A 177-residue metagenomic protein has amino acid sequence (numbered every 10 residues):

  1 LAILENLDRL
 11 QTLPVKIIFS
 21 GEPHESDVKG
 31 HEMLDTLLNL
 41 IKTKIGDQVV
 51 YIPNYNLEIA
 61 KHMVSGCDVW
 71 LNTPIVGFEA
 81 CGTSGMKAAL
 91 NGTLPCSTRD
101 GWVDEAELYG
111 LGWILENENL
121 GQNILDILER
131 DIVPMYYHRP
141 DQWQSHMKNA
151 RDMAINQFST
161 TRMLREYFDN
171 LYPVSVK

Functional and structural regions predicted by a protein language model:
L1-A2, H31-L34, P53, P95-T98: Short amphipathic alpha-helical surface micro-motifs
L1-T12: Short hydrophobic signal-anchor/transmembrane segments that target glycosyltransferases and glycosylation machinery
A2, D35, E58, D126 (+1 more regions): Short, contiguous clusters of charged residues that form electrostatic/catalytic patches at enzyme active sites, used
N6-L7, N39-L40, P134, M153: A generic secondary-structure signal
R9, I45, V49, R139-W143 (+1 more regions): Surface-exposed helix-capping loop/turn segments at secondary-structure junctions
Q11, I18-I59: Nucleotide-activated donor-binding/catalytic signature segment of Leloir-type glycosyltransferases, i.e., the conserved
L13-K16, H62-R162, E166-S175: Catalytic binding pocket for nucleotide-activated donors in carbohydrate/polymer assembly enzymes
